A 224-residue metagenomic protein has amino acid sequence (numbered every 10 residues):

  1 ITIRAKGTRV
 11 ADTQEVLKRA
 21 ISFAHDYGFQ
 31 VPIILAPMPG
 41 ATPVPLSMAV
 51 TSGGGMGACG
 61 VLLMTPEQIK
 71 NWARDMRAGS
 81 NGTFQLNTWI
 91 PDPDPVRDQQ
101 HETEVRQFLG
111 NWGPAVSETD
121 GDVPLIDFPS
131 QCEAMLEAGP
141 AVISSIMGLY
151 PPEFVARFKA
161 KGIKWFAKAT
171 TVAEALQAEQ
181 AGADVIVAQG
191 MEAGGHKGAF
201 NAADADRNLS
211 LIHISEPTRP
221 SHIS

Functional and structural regions predicted by a protein language model:
T2-K6: N-terminal mitochondrial targeting presequence
A11-L211: Active-site entrance/lid segments in N-terminal catalytic domains of soluble metabolic enzymes
I212-S224: Single conserved hydrophobic/aromatic residue that forms the stacking wall/gate of nucleotide- or nucleobase-binding
